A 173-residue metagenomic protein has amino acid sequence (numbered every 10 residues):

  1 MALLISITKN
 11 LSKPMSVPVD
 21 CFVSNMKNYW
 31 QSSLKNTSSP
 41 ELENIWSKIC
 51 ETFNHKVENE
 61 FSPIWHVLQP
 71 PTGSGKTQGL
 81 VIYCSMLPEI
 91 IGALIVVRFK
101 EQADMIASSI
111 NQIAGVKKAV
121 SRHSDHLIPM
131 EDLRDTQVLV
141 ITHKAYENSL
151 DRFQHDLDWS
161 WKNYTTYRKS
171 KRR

Functional and structural regions predicted by a protein language model:
A2-V57: Pre-P-loop entry segment of helicase/translocase ATPase cores
P18-F22, H66-V67, P71, R173: Conserved coupling segment at the C-terminus of the helicase ATP-binding
S39-N54, V81-I82, D151-K162: Well-ordered, non-membrane alpha-helical segments in soluble/globular domains
S62-L80: Walker A/P-loop
P63-V67, G92-L94, Q137-V140: Residue-level preference for the first positions of well-ordered beta-strands
G79-Q112, A145: Conserved Walker A/P-loop ATP-binding site and its immediately adjacent core in helicase/helicase-like ATPase domains
I113-D151: Inter-Walker segment of RecA-like/P-loop motor cores
A145, H155-R173: SF2 helicase catalytic motif II
